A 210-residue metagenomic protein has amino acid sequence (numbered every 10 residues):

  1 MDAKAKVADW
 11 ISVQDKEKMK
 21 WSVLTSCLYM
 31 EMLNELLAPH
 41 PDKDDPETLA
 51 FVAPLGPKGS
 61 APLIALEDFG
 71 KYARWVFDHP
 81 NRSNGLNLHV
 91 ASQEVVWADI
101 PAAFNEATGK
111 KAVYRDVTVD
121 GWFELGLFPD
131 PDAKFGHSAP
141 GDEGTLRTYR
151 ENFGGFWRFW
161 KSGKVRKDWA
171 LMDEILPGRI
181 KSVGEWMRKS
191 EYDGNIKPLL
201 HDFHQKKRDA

Functional and structural regions predicted by a protein language model:
M1-K111: Oxidoreductase cofactor-interface core, primarily capturing Rossmann-like NAD(P)-dependent enzymes
Q14, V76-P80, A107, F153-G163 (+2 more regions): Generic recognition of well-structured, leucine-rich alpha-helical segments and adjacent helix-turn regions within
P39, F159-S162, K206: Surface-exposed polar/charged interaction patches
L49-V52, L125, K164-K167: Surface-exposed beta-strand-to-loop junctions that form interaction patches on eukaryotic regulatory domains
G70, P101, F123, G184-M187: Generic structural signal for individual residues within well-ordered alpha-helical segments across diverse proteins
L88, P101-K161: Terminal hydrophobic/aromatic helix or amphipathic segment near a protein terminus
K167-A210: Amphipathic terminal alpha-helices
